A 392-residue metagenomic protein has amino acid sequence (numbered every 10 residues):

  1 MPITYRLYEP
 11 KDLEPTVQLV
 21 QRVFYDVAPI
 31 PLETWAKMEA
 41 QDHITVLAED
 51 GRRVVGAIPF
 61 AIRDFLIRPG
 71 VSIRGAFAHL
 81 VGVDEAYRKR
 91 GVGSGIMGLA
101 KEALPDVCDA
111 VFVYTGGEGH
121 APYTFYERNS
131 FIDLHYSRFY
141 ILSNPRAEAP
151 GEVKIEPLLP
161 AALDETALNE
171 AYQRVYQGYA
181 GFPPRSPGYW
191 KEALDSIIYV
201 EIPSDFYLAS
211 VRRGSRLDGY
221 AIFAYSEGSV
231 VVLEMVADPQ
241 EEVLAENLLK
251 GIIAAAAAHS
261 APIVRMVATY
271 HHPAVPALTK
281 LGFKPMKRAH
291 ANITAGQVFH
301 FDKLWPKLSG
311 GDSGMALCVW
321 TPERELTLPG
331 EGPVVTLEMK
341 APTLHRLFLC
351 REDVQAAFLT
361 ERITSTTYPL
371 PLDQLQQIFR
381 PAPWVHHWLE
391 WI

Functional and structural regions predicted by a protein language model:
P2-I67: Glycine/alanine-rich phosphate-binding loops at beta-alpha junctions
A28, L32, E39, I132-M235 (+2 more regions): Amide-forming acyltransferase catalytic core, primarily the GNAT-like/NAT-type and related acyltransferase folds
H43, D106-A110, F206, A258-I263: Short, high-confidence coil segments that cap the C-terminus of an alpha-helix and link into the following beta-strand
L47, R53-R63, F77, G82 (+3 more regions): Conserved beta-strand in the GNAT
S72-E85, G228-Q240: Conserved acetyl-CoA binding element of GNAT-fold acetyltransferases
A78, V111-T115, V264-A268: Conserved hydrophobic beta-strand within the GNAT/NAT acetyltransferase core sheet that lines the active-site cleft
V83, K89-A103, R128, E242-A254: Conserved acetyl-CoA-binding loop-helix of GNAT-fold acetyltransferases
E118-G119, E127-G151, L233-R351, Q355-I392: Active-site/acyl-donor-binding loops of N-acyltransferases
